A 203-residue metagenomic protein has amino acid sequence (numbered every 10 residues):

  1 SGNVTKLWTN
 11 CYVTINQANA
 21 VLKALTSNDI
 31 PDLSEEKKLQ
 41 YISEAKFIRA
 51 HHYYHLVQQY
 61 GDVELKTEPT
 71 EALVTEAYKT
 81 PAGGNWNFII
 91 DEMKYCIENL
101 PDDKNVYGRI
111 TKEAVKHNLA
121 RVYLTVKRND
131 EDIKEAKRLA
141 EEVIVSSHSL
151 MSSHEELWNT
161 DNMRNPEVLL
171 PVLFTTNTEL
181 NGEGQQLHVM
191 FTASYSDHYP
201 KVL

Functional and structural regions predicted by a protein language model:
S1, W86, M93-I97, R109-L203: An aromatic- and glycine-enriched ligand-binding surface/loop that stacks and positions planar moieties
S1-Y60, E76, T80-G84, K94-Y107: Conserved, well-structured interaction surfaces
I15, L22, L56, E64-K66 (+3 more regions): Structural recognition of the beta-strand scaffold that forms the well-ordered cores of secreted hydrolase catalytic
S34, T67-V74: Short linear capping/connector segments at secondary-structure termini
V57-Q58, E64, K104, V122-D130: Short coil/turn linking the two alpha-helices of tandem helical-hairpin repeats
Y60, A72, V145: Residue-level signal for pocket-adjacent positions within structured domains
L65-E68, M151-S153: Short, hydrophobic secondary-structure boundary micro-motifs
V74-T75, T178: A short local loop/turn or secondary-structure capping micro-motif enriched for an aromatic residue
